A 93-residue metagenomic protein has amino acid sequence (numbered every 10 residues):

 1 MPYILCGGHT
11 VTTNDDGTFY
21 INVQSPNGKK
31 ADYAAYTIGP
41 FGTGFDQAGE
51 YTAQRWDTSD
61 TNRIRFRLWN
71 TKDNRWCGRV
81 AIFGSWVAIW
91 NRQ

Functional and structural regions predicted by a protein language model:
M1-Q93: Extracellular attachment/recognition segments
